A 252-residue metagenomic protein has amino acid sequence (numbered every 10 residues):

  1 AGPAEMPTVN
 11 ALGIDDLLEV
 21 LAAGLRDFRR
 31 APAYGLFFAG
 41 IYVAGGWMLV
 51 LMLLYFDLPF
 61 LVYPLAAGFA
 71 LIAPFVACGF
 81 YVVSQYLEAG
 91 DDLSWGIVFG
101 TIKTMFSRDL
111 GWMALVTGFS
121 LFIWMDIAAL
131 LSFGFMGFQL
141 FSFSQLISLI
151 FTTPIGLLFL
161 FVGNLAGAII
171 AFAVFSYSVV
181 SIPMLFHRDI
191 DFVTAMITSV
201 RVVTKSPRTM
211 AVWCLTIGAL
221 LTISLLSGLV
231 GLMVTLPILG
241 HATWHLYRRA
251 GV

Functional and structural regions predicted by a protein language model:
A1-V252: Hydrophobic alpha-helical membrane segments
